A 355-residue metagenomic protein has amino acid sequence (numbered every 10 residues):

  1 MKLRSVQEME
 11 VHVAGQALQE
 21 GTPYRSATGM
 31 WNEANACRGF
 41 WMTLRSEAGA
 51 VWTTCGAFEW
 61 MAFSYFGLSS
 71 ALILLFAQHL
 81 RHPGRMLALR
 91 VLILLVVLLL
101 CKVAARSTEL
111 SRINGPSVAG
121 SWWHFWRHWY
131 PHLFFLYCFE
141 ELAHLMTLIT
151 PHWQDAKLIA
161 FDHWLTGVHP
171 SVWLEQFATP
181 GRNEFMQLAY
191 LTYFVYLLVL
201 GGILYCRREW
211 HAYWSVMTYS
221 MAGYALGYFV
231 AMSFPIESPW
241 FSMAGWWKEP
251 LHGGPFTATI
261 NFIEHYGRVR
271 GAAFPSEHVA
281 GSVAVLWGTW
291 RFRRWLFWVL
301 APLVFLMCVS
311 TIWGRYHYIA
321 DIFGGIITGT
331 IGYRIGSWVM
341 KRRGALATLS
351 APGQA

Functional and structural regions predicted by a protein language model:
L3, E10-Q19, P23-L95, W126-Y196: N-terminal transmembrane-helix/juxtamembrane module of multi-pass inner/ER membrane proteins
F66-L75, Y224-A231, V304-W313: Aromatic-anchored segments of alpha-helical transmembrane domains
H124-Y130, L198-P235, S242, L300: Interfacial segments of alpha-helical transmembrane regions
F135, F139, A143, G223-A231 (+2 more regions): Alpha-helical transmembrane segments of multipass membrane proteins
E140-A156, A160, G223-P250: Transmembrane alpha-helix/helix-exit interface in multi-pass inner-membrane proteins
V199-C206, V279-F297, I327-G336: Membrane-interfacial alpha-helical segments at the cytosolic side of multi-pass membrane proteins
F229-R294: Membrane-interfacial catalytic/cofactor-binding modules of polytopic membrane enzymes
S238-P239, A273, M307-I331: Interfacial helix-loop-helix junctions of multi-pass membrane proteins
